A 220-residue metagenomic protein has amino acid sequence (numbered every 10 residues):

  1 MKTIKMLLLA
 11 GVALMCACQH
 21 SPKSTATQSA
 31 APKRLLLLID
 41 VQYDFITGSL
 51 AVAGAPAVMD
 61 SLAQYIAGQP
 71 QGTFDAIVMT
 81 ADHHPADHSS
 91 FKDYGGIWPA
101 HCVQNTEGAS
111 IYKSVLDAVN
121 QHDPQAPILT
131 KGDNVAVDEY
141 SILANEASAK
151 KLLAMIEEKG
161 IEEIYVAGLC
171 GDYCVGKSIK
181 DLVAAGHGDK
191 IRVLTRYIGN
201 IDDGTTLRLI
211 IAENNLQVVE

Functional and structural regions predicted by a protein language model:
M1-S29: Bacterial Sec-dependent N-terminal signal peptides
C18-L36, D44, A57-A76, P85-G95 (+1 more regions): Active-site-adjacent betaalpha module
D40: Conserved acidic
I46-P56: Acidic/histidine-rich helix-loop elements that form or flank divalent-metal/phosphate-binding sites at the catalytic
D82: Non-transmembrane functional regions of envelope-associated proteins
